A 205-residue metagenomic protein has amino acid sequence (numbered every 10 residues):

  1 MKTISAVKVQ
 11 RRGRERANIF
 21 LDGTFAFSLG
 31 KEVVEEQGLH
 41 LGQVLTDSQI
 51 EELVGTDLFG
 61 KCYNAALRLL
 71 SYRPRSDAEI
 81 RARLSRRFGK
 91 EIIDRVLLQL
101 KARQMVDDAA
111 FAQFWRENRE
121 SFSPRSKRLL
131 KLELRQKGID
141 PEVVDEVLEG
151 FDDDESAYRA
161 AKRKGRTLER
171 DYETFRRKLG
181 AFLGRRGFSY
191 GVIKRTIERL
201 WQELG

Functional and structural regions predicted by a protein language model:
M1-G205: An alpha-helical, amphipathic repeat domain used for nucleic-acid recognition, typified by the mTERF helical solenoid
